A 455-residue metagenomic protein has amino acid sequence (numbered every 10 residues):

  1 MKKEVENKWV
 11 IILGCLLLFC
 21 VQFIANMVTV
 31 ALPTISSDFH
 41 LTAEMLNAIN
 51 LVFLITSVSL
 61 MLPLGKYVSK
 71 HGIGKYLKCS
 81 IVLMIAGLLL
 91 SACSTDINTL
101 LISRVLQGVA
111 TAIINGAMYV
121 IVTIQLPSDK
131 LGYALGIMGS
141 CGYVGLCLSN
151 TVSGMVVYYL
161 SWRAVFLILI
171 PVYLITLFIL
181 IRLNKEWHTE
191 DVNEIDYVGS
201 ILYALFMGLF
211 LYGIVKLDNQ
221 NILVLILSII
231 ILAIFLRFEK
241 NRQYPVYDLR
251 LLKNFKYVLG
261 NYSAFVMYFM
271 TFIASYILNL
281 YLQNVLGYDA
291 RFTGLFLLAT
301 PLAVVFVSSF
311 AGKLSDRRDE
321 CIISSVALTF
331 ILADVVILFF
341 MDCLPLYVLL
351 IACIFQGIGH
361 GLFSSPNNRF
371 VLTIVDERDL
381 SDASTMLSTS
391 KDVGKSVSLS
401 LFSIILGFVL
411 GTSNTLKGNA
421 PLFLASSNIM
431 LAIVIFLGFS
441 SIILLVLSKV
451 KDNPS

Functional and structural regions predicted by a protein language model:
N7-F23, V28-V30, Y159-L160, A164-I168 (+4 more regions): 12-transmembrane solute porter fold
V21-Q22, N50-F53, S57, M84 (+9 more regions): Structural signature of transmembrane alpha-helices in multi-pass secondary transporters
T29, G116-Y119, I137, G142-G154 (+4 more regions): Glycine/proline-centered helix-kink
A31-S59, R291: Extracellular/periplasmic helix-loop-helix junction of adjacent transmembrane segments in MFS-like secondary
A43-E44, S128-M138, A290, E377-M386: Loop-to-transmembrane helix entry/capping segments in MFS-fold secondary transporters and related SLC/MFSD carriers
L51-G65, N115-Y119, L298-A311: Central cavity-lining transmembrane alpha-helices of secondary-active solute carriers, predominantly the Major
M61-Y197: Helix-loop-helix hairpins in multi-pass membrane proteins, especially solute transporters
Y158-S263, F296: Hydrophobic transmembrane-helix bundles of small-molecule transporters
